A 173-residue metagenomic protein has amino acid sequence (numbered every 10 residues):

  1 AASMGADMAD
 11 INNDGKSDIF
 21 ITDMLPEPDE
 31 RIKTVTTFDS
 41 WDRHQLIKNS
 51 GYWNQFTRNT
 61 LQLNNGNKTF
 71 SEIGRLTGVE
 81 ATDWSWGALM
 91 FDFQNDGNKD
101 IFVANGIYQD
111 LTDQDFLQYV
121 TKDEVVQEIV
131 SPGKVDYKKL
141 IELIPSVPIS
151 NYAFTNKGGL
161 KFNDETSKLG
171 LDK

Functional and structural regions predicted by a protein language model:
A1-K173: Acidic, glycine/proline-rich Ca2+-coordinating loop motifs
